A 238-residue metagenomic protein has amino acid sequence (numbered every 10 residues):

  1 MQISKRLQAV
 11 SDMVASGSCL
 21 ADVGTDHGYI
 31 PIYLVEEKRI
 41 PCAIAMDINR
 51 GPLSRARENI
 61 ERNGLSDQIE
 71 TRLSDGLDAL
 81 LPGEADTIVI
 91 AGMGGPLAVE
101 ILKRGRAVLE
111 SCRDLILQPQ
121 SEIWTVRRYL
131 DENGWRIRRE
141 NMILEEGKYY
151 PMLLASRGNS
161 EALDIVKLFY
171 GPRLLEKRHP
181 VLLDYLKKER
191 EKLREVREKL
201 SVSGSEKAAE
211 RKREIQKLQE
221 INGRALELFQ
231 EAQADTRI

Functional and structural regions predicted by a protein language model:
Q2-S18: Conserved alpha-helix/loop element of class I SAM-dependent methyltransferases that forms part of the SAM/SAH-binding
G17-D26: Conserved class I S-adenosyl-L-methionine
G28, I32: Glycine-rich SAM-binding Motif I of class I
C42-D47: Conserved SAM-binding motif I beta-strand of class I
R50, S54-G83: S-adenosyl-L-methionine
E84-G92: Short SAM/SAH-binding signature in class I
R104-L154: C-terminal substrate-binding/active-site "lid" region of AdoMet-derived donor-dependent transferases
V166-I238: An accessory alpha-helical subdomain
